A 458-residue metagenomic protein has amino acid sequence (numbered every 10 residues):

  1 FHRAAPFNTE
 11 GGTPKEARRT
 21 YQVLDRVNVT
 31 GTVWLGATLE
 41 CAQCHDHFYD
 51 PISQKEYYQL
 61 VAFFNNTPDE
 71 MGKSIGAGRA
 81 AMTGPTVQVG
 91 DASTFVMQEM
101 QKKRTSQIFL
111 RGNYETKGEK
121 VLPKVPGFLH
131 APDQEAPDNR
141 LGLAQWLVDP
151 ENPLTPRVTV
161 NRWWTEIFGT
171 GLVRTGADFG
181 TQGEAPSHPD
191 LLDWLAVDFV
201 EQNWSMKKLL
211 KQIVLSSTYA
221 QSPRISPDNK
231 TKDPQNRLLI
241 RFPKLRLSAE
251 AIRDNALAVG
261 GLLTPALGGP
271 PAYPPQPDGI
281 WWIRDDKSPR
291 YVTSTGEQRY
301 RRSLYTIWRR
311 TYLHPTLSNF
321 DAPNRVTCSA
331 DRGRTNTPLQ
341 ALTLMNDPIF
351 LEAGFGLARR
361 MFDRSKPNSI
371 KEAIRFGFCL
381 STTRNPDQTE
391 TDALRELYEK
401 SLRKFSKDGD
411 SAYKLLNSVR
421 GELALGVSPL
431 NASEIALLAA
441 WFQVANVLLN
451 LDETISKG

Functional and structural regions predicted by a protein language model:
F1-V89, L317, S329: Sequence context surrounding c-type heme c attachment/ligation sites in exported
T20-V23, D50-S53, P85-Y300, L317 (+3 more regions): Primarily short, surface-exposed interaction patches in extracytoplasmic proteins
W308-L313, D321-A322: Short Ser/Thr-interspersed hydrophobic loop/turn segments at strand-loop and sheet-helix junctions that line or gate
A445: Aromatic-residue-lined binding/catalytic grooves and analogous aromatic/hydrophobic interfacial grooves in multimeric
